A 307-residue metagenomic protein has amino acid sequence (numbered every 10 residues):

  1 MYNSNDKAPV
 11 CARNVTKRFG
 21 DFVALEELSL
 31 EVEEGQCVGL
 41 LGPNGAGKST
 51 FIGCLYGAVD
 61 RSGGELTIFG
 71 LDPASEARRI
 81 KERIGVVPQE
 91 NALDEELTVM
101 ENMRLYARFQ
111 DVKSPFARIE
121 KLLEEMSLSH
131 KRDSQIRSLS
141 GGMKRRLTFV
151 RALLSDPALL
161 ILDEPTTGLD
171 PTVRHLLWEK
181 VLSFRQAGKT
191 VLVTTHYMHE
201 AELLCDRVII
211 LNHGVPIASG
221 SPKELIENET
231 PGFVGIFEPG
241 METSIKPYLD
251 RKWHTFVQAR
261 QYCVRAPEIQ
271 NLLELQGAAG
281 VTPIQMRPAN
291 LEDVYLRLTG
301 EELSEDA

Functional and structural regions predicted by a protein language model:
Y56: Helix-to-loop junction immediately C-terminal to a conserved catalytic motif
G64-S75, R79-I80: Conserved ABC transporter NBD signature motif
R104, R108-K131: Conserved ABC ATPase "signature" region
D156: Conserved catalytic motifs of ABC-family nucleotide-binding domains
L160-D163: Catalytic Walker B motif of ABC-type/P-loop ATPase nucleotide-binding domains
W178-P267: ABC transporter nucleotide-binding domain
